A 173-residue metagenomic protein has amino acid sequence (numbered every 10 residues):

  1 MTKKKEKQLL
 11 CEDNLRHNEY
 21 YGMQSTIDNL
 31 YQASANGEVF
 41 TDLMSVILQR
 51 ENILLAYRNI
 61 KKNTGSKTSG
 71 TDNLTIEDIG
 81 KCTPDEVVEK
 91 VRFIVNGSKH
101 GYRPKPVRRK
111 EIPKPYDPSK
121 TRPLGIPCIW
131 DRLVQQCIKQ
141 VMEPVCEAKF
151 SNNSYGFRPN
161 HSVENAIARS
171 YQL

Functional and structural regions predicted by a protein language model:
K4, Q8-L9, H17-L173: Conserved pre-catalytic core of RNA-dependent polymerases
